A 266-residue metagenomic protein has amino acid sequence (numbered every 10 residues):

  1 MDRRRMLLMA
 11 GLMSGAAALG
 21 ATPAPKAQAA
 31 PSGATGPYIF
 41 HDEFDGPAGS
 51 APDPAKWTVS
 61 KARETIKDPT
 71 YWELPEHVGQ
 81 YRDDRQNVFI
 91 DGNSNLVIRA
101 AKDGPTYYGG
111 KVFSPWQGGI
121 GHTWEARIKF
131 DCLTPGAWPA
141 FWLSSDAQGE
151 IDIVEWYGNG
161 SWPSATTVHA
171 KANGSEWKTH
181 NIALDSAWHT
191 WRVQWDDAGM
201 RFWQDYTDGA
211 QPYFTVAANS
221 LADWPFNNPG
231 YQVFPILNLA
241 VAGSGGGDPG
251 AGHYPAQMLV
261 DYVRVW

Functional and structural regions predicted by a protein language model:
M1-S14: N-terminal secretory signal peptides and thylakoid transit peptides that target proteins across membranes
D2-R4, P25, A62: Short, intrinsically disordered low-complexity segments
S14-A17, T106-Y107: Alpha-helical transmembrane segments
A17-G33: C-terminal region of N-terminal signal peptides and the immediate post-cleavage residues of exported proteins
P31-W266: GH16 jelly-roll
